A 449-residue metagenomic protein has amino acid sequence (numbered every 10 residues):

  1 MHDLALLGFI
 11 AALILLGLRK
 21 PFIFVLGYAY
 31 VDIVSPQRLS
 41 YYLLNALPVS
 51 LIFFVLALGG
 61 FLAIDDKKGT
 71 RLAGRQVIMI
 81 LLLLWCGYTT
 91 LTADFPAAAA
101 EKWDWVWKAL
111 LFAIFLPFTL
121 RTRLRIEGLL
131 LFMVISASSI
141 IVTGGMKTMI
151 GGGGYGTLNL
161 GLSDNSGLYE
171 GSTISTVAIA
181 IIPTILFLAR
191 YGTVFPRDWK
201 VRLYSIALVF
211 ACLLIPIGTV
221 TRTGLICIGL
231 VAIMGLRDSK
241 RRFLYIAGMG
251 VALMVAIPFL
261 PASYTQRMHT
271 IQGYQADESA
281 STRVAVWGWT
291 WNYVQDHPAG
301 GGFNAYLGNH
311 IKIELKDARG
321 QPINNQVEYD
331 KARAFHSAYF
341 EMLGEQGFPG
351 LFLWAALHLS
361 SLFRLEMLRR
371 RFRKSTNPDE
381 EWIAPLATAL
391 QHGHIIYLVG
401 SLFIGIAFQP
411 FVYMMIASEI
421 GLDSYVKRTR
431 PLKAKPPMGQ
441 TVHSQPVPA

Functional and structural regions predicted by a protein language model:
M1-D3, L44-I52, E101-V106, S166-I181 (+3 more regions): Membrane-interface micro-motifs in multi-pass membrane enzymes
M1-Y88, A97, E101, L124-L131 (+5 more regions): Transmembrane signal-anchor hairpin modules in multi-pass inner-membrane enzymes, especially those that act on
G8-G17, L83-L91, K108-F112, E127-L160 (+8 more regions): Alpha-helical transmembrane segments of multi-pass inner-membrane proteins
I33-L39, Y155-L168, Q326-F340: Juxtamembrane membrane-water interface segments that cap and precede transmembrane helices
I33-Y42, E341-Q346, E381-D423: Membrane helix-loop boundary segments at the extracytoplasmic
G145-G151, F210, L214-T219, L236-E278 (+5 more regions): A membrane-periplasm/extracellular boundary helix in multi-pass inner-membrane enzymes that assemble envelope glycans
A232, E345-H394, S418-E419, S424: Hydrophobic transmembrane alpha-helices and their immediate junctions
G273-G288, Q295, A299-Q346, R369-T376 (+1 more regions): Long extracytoplasmic/lumenal interhelical loops at the membrane interface of multi-pass membrane proteins
